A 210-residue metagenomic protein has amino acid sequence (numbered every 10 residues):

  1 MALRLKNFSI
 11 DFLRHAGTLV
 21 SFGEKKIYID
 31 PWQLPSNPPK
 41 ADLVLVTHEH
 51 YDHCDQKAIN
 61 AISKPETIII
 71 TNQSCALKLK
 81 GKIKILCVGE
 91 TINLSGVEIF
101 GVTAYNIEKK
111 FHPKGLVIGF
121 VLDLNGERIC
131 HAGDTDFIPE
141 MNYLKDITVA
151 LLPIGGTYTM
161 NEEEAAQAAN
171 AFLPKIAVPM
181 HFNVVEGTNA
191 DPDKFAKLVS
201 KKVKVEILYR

Functional and structural regions predicted by a protein language model:
M1-P39, I85-K145, M160, R210: Core dinuclear metal-dependent hydrolase active-site scaffold
A2, S9-D11, I83-I92, A166 (+1 more regions): Binuclear metal-ion centers of metallo-dependent hydrolases, dominated by the metallo-beta-lactamase
A16, Y51, C75-A76, F137: Alpha-helix capping/helix-boundary segments
D30, L45-V46, F100-A104, L152 (+1 more regions): Redox-cofactor binding/interface segments in oxidoreductases and associated redox assembly factors
W32-C75, D146-L151: Active-site metal-binding motif and surrounding structural segment of the metallo-beta-lactamase
E66-T67, Q73, L77-F100, K197-S200: Non-globular, low-confidence helical/coil segments that flank catalytic cores
V121-K175, M180-T188: Metallo-beta-lactamase
